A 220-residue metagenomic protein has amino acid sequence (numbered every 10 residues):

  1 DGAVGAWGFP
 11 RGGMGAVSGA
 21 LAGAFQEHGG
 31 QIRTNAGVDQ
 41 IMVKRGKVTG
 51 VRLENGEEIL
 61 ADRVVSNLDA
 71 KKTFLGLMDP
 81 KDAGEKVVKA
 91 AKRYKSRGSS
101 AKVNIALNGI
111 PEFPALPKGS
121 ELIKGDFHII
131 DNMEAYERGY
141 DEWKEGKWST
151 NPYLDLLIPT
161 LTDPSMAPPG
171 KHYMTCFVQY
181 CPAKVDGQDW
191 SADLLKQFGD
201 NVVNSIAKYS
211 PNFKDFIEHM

Functional and structural regions predicted by a protein language model:
D1-N55, D62: Helical element adjacent to the flavin cofactor pocket in flavoenzyme catalytic cores
G2-F9, S100, C181-S191: Glycine- and acidic
P10, D39-A167: Mid-domain catalytic core of redox enzymes that form a hydrophobic substrate pocket/lid adjacent to a catalytic redox
G12, A16, R33, S96 (+4 more regions): Conserved active-site and cofactor/substrate-binding residues in soluble primary-metabolism enzymes
A20, A24-H28, G37, N67 (+4 more regions): Generic, well-ordered alpha-helical scaffold segments in large soluble proteins
Q26-I32, K44, E112-F113, A207-H219: Surface-exposed helix-capping loop/turn segments at secondary-structure junctions
P152-M220: FAD-dependent oxidoreductase catalytic-site/capping-region signature
